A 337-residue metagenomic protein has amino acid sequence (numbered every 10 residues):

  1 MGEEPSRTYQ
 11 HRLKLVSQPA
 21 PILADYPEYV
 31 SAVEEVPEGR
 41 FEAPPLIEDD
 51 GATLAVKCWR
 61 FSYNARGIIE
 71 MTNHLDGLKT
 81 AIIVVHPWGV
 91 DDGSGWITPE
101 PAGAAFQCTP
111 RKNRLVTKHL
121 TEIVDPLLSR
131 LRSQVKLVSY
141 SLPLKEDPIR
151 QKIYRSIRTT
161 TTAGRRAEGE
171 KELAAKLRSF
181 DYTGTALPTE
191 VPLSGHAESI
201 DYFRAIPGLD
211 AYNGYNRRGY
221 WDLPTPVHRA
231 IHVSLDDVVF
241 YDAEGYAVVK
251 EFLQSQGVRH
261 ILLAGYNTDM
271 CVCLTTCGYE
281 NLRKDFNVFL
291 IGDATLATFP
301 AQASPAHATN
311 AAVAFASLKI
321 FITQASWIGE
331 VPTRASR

Functional and structural regions predicted by a protein language model:
M1-P5: Bacterial Sec-dependent signal peptides at the C-terminal "C-region" and cleavage site
S6-A81, P87-T117, T121, D125-L137 (+3 more regions): Active-site-adjacent betaalpha module
